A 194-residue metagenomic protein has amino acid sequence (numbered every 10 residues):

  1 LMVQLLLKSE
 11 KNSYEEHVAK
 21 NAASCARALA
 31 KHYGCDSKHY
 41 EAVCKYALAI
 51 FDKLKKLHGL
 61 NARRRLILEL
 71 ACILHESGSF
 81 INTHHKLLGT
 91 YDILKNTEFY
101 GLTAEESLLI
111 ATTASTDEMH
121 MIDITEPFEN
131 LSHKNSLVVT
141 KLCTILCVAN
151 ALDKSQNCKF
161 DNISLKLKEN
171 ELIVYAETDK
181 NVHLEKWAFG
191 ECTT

Functional and structural regions predicted by a protein language model:
L1-E16, K45-L48: Oxyanion-binding/catalytic loops of NTP- or PPi-dependent enzymes
M2-E10, L70-E76, L165-L172: Core structural elements
S9-H32: Long, charged amphipathic helices and adjacent flexible linkers at domain junctions
A26-A30, H39, K45-L165: Divalent metal-dependent catalytic cores for phosphoryl transfer on phosphate-bearing substrates
C35-S37: Cytosolic transmitter module of two-component histidine kinases and hybrid His-Asp phosphorelay receptors
Y40, L142-I145, E185-C192: Generic alpha-helical secondary structure
S155-T194: Low-complexity, glycine/alanine/valine/leucine- and proline-rich hydrophobic stretches
